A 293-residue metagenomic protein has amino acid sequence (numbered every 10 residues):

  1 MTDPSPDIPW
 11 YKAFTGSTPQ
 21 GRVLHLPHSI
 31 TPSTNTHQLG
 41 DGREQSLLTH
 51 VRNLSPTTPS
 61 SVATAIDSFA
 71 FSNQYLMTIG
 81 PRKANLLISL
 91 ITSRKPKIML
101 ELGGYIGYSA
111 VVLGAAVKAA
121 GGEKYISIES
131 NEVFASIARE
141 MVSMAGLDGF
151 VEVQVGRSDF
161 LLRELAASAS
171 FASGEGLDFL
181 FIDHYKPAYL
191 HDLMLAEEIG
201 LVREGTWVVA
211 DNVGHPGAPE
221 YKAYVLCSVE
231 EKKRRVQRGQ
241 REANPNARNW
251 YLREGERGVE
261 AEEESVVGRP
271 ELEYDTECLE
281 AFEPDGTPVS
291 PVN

Functional and structural regions predicted by a protein language model:
M1-P59, N73: N-terminal auxiliary segments of SAM/dcSAM-dependent transferases
D7, F14-P27, G149-P219: Active-site segment flanking the S-adenosylmethionine/decSAM binding pocket in AdoMet-dependent transferases
H37, V112, I137-R139, R163-A166 (+3 more regions): Short, well-ordered secondary-structure micro-motifs
T57, S61, Y108, E132-V133 (+3 more regions): Short alpha-helical
I66-Q74: Active-site flanking loop/helix segments enriched in acidic
Y75-L162: SAM cofactor-binding core of SAM-dependent methyltransferases, primarily the Rossmann-like beta-alpha-beta module
A116-V117, V142-A145, A169-S170, I199-G200 (+1 more regions): Active-site catalytic pocket residues across diverse enzymes, especially alpha/beta-hydrolases
A188-N293: C-terminal substrate-binding/active-site "lid" region of AdoMet-derived donor-dependent transferases
